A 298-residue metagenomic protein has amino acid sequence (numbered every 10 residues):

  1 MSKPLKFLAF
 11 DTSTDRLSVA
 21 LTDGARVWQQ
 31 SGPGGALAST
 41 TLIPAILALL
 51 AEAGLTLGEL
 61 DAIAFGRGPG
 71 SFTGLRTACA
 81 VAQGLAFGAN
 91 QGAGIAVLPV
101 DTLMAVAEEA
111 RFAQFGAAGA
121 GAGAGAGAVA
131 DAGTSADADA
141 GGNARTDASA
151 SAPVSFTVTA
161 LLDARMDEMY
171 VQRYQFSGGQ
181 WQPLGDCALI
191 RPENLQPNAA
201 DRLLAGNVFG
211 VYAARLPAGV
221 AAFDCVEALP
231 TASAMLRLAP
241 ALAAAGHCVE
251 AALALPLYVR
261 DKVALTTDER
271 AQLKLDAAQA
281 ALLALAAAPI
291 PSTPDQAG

Functional and structural regions predicted by a protein language model:
S2-F72: N-terminal beta-alpha supersecondary unit
L5, L37, A93-A124, A128-T231 (+1 more regions): Surface "functional belts" at beta-alpha junctions
L8, A20, Y170-Y174, L257: Conserved hydrophobic/aromatic positions in well-ordered beta-strands
D15, G68-P69, A164-D167, F209-G210 (+1 more regions): Short glycine-rich anion-binding loops that position phosphate/pyrophosphate groups of nucleotides and phosphorylated
L49-A53, G88, A110, M235-A243: Stable alpha-helical structural segments in soluble proteins, enriched in small hydrophobic residues
G66-T102: DPxDG-like acidic metal-binding loop motif
G70, L85, L204, L236 (+1 more regions): A residue-level signal for conserved active-site and pocket-lining positions in enzyme catalytic cores
C225-G298: Acyltransferase
